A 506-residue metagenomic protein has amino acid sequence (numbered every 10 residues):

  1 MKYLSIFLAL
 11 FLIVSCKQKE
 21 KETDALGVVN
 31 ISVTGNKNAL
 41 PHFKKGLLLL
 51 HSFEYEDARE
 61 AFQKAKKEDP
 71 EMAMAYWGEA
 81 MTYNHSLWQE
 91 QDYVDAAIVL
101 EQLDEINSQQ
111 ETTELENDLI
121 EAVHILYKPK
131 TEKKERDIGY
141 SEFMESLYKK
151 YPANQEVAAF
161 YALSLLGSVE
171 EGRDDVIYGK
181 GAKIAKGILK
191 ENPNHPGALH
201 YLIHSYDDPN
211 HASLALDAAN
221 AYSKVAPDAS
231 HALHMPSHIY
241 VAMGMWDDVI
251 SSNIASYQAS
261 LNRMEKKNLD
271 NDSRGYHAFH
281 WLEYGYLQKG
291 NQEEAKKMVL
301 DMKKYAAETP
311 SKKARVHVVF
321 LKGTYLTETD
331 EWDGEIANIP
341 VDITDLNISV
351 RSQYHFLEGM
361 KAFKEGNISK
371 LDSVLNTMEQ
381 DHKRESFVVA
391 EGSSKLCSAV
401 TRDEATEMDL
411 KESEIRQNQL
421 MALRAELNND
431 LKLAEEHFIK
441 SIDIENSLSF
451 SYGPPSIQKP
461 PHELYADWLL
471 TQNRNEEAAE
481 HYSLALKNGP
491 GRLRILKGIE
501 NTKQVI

Functional and structural regions predicted by a protein language model:
V14-S15: C-terminal motif of bacterial Sec signal peptides marking the signal peptidase cleavage site
N38, K45, E79, E121 (+11 more regions): Structural register within alpha-helical repeat arrays
N38, M72-A73, N154-V157, H195-P196 (+5 more regions): Residue-level recognition of tetratricopeptide repeat
H42, Y76, Y83, D118 (+13 more regions): TPR repeat positional signature
Y55-D57, E79-T113, E121-E135, S168-V176 (+1 more regions): Inter-helical turn/loop elements of alpha-helical hairpins
K66-E68, Y148-K150, L189-E191, A221-D228 (+7 more regions): Solenoid-like repeat scaffolds
